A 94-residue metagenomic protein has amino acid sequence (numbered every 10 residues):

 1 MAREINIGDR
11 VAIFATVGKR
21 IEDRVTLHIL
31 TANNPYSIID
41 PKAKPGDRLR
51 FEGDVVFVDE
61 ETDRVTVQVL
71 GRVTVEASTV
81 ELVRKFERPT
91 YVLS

Functional and structural regions predicted by a protein language model:
A2-E4, R10, F14, R72 (+1 more regions): Low-complexity, intrinsically disordered short peptide segments enriched in small/polar/basic residues
R3, T16-G18, P89-S94: OB-fold and OB-like single-stranded nucleic-acid-recognition modules and their adjacent interaction interfaces
N6-F14, P45-E52: Short coil-to-beta-strand transition motifs
F14, H28-A32, Q68-L70: Short strand-coil-strand connectors
G18-V25, V58-R64: Short, conserved beta-turn/loop elements at beta-strand boundaries and strand-helix junctions
R20-P41: Short, structured interface segments
P35-S94: Intrinsically disordered, low-complexity, charged/polar segments
